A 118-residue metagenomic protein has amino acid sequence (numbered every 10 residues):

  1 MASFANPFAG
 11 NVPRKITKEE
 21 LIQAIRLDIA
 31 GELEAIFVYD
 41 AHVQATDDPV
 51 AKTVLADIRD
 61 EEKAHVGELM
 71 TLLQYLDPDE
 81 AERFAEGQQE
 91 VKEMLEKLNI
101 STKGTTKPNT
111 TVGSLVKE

Functional and structural regions predicted by a protein language model:
M1-E118: Iron-associated oxidoreductase/ferritin-like identity signal
